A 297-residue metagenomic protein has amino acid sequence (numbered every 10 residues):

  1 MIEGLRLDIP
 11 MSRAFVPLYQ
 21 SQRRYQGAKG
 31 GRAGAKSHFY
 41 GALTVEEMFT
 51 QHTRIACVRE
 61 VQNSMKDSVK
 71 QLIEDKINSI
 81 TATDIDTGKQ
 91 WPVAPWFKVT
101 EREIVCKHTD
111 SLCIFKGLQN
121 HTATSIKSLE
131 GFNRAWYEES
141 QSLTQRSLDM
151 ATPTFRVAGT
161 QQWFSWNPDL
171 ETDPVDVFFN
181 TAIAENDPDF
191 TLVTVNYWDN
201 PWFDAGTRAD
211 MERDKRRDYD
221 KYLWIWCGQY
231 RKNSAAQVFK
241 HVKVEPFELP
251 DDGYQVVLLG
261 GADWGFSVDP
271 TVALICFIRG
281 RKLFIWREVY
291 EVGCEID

Functional and structural regions predicted by a protein language model:
M1-Y25: Pre-P-loop entry segment of helicase/translocase ATPase cores
R32-G34: Walker A (P-loop) phosphate-binding loop of P-loop NTPases
S37-Q51: Walker A/P-loop NTP-binding motif
T53-M65: Conserved RecA-like ASCE P-loop NTPase motor core of nucleic-acid helicases/translocases
S64-N133: Inter-Walker segment of RecA-like/P-loop motor cores
R134, S142-K215: ASCE P-loop NTPase helicase motor core
N200-A262: ATPase catalytic-site recognition across NTP-hydrolyzing enzymes
L274-D297: Nucleic-acid-processing active sites and adjacent nucleic-acid-binding tracks, predominantly divalent metal-dependent
